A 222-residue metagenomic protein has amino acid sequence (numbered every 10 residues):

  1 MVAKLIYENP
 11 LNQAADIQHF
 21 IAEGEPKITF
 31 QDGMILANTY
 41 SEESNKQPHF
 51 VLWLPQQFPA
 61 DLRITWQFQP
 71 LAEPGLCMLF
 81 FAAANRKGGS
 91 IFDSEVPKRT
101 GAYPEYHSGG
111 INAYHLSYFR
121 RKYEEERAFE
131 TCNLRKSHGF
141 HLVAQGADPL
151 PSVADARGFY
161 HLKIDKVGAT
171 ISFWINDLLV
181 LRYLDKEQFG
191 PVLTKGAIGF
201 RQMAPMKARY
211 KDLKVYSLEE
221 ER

Functional and structural regions predicted by a protein language model:
M1-R222: Extracellular glycan-recognition regions
